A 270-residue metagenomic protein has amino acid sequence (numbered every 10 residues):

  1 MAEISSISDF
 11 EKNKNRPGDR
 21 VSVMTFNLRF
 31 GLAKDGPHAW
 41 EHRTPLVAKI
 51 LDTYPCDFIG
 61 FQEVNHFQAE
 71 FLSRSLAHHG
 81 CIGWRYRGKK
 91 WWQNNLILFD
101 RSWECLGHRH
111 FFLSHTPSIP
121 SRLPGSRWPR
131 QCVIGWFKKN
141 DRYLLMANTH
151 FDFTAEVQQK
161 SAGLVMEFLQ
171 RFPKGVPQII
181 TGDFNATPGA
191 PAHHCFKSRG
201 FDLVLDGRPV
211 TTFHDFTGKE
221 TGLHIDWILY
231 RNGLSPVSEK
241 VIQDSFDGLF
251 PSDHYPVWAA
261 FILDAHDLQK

Functional and structural regions predicted by a protein language model:
M1-S75, Y86-W92, G163-L164, D264-K270: N-terminal, active-site-proximal structural segment of metallo-dependent hydrolase catalytic domains
A2-N15, F58-Y143, S238-I242: Structured beta-strand-rich core segments of catalytic domains in phosphoester-bond hydrolases
S22-L28, V47-L72, L98, G135 (+5 more regions): Active-site beta-strand/loop signature of hydrolases that rely on acidic residues for catalysis
L28-G31, N65-F67, G88-K89, R101-E104 (+5 more regions): Short, solvent-exposed loop/turn segments at secondary-structure junctions
L32-D35, L113-P124, N148-E156: Surface-exposed cleft-lining segments at the edges of enzyme active sites
A39-L46, V64, S126-R130, V157-L164 (+3 more regions): Soluble or luminal CAZymes and related metallo-dependent hydrolases
I82-R101, S114-S121, G125-P129, G175 (+1 more regions): Active site of divalent-metal-dependent phosphoester/diester hydrolases
